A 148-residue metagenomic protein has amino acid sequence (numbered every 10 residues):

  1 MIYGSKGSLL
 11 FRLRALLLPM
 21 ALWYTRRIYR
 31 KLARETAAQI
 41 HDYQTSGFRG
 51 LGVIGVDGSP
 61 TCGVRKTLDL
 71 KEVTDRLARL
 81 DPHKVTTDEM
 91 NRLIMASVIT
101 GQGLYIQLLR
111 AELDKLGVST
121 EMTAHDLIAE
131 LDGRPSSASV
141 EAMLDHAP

Functional and structural regions predicted by a protein language model:
M1-I2, S59-T61, A129: Short, solvent-exposed loop/turn segments at secondary-structure junctions
M1-L18: Short, surface-exposed acidic-centric catalytic microdomains
A15-E35, H41-T45, T74-P148: Divalent-metal-activated hydrolytic enzyme cores
F48: Structured loop/turn residues at beta-strand edges in well-structured enzyme cores
L51-P60: Short, well-ordered beta-to-alpha junction loops that form the rim of enzyme active sites and present histidine/acidic
P60-E72, N91: Phosphate/ribose-phosphate-bearing ligand recognition and processing surfaces, centered on ADP-ribose/NAD(+/P+) systems
